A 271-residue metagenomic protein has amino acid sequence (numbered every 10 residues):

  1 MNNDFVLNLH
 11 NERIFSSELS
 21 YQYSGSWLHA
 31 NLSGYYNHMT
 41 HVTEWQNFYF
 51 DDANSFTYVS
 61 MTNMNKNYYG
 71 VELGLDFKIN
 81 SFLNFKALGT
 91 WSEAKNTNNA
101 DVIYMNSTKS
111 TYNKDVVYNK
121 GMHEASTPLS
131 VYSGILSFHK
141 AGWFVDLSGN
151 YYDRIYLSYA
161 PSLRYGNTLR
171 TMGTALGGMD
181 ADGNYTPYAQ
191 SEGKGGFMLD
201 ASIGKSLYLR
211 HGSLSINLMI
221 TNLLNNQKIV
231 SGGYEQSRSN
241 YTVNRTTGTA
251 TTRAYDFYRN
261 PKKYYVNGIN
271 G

Functional and structural regions predicted by a protein language model:
M1-F5, I14, A53-S60, Y69 (+3 more regions): Extracytoplasmic loops and strand-loop junctions of Gram-negative outer membrane beta-barrel proteins
M1-N2, Q46-T57, S92, D101-N113 (+2 more regions): Flexible, surface-exposed loop regions and adjacent strand-edge segments of Gram-negative outer-membrane beta-barrel
N8-Y58, N67: Membrane-embedded beta-barrel scaffold of Gram-negative outer-membrane proteins
R13-S17, S24-S26, N65-Y69, P128-Y132 (+2 more regions): Residues that define the transmembrane beta-barrel architecture of outer-membrane proteins
W27-A30, F82-F85, G142-D146, L209-L214: Repeated loop/turn-to-beta-strand initiation elements of outer-membrane beta-barrel proteins
Y35-H38, S55-P161: Gram-negative outer-membrane beta-barrel transporters
N96, A125-Y208, G232-G233: C-terminal beta-barrel architecture of Gram-negative outer-membrane proteins
N150-R170, K194, K205-G271: C-terminal beta-signal and adjacent terminal beta-strands/loops of Gram-negative outer-membrane beta-barrel proteins
